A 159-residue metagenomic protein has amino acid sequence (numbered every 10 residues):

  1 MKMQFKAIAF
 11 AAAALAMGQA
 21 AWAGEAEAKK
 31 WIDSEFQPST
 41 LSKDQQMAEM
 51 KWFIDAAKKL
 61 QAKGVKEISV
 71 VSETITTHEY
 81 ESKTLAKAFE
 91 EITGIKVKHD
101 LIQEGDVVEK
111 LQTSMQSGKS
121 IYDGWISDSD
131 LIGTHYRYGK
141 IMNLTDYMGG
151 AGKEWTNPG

Functional and structural regions predicted by a protein language model:
K2-W22: Gram-negative bacterial Sec-dependent N-terminal signal peptides
E25-K63, S129-G159: Hinge/lid segment of periplasmic solute-binding proteins
K51-K59, T76-K96: Short, polar/charged alpha-helical segment
G64-E73: Short beta-strand segments enriched in small/hydrophobic residues
K66-E67, K96-K98: Charged active-site motifs of nucleotide-sugar-dependent glycosyltransferases
S72-S82, H99-G159: Ligand-binding clamshell of periplasmic/extracellular solute-binding protein-like
